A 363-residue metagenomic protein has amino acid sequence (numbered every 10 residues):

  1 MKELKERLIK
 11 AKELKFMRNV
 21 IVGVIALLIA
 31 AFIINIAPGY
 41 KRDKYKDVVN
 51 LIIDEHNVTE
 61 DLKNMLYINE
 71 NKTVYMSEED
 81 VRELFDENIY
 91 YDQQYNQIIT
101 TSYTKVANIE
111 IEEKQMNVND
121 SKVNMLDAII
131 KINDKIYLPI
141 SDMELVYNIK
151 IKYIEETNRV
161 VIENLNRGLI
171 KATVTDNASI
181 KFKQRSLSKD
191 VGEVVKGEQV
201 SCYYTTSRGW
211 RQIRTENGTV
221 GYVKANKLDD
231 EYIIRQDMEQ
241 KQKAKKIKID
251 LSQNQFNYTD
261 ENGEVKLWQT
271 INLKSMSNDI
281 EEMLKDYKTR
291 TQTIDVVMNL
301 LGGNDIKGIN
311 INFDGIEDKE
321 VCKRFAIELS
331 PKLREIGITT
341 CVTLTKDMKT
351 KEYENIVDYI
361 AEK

Functional and structural regions predicted by a protein language model:
K2-R208, N217, K224-I249, N254-F256: Primary recognition of N-terminal secretory signal peptides and signal-anchoring hydrophobic helices
Y137, W210, Y222, C322-F325: Aromatic side chains
L169, G209, V220, M276 (+1 more regions): Flexible, glycine-rich phosphate/dinucleotide-binding loops and adjacent beta-alpha linkers at cofactor/substrate
K248, Y258-K363: Chitinase-like catalytic core of GlcNAc-active glycosidases
